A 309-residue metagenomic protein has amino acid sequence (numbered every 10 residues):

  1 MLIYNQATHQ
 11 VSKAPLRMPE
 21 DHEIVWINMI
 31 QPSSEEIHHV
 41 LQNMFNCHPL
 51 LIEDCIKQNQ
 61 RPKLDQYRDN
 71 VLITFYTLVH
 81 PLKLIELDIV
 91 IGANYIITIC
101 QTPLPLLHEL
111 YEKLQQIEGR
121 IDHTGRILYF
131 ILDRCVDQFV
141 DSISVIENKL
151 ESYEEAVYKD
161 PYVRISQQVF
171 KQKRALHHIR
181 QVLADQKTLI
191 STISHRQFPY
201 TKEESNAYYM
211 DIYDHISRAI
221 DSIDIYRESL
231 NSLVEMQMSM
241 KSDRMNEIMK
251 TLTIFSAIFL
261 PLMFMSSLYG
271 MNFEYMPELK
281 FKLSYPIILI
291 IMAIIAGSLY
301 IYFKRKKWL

Functional and structural regions predicted by a protein language model:
M1-E204, Y208-D211, H215-S222, W308-L309: Peripheral, non-transmembrane regulatory/ligand-interaction domains of membrane transport proteins
N46, D214-L309: Hydrophobic alpha-helical transmembrane segments and their immediately adjacent juxtamembrane loops
